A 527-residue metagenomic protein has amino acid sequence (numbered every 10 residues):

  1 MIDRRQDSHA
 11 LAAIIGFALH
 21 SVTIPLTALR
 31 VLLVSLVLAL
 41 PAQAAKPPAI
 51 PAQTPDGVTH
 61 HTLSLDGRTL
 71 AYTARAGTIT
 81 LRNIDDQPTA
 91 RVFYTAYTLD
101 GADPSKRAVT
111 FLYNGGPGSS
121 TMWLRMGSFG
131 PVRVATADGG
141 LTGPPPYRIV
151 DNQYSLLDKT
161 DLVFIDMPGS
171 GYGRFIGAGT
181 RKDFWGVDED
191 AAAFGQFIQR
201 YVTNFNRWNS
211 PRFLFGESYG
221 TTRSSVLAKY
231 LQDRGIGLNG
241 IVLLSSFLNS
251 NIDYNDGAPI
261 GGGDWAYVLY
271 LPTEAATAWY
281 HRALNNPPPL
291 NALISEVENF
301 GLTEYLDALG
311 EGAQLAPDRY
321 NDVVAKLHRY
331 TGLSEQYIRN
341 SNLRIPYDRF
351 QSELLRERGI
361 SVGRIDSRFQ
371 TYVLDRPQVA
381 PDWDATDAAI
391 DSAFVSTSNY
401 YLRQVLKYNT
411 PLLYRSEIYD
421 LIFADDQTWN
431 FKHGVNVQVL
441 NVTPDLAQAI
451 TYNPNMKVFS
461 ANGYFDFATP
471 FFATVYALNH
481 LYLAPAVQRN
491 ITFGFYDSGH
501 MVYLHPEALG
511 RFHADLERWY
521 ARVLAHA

Functional and structural regions predicted by a protein language model:
A45-P47, D86-W185, N479: N-terminal cap/lid subdomain of alpha/beta-hydrolase-fold enzymes
F184-V202: Alpha/beta-hydrolase active-site loop
R207-S218: Alpha/beta-hydrolase fold nucleophile elbow
Q232-L315, R319-K326: A catalytic-pocket lid/entrance helix-loop region that shapes and gates access to the active site across common
A313-A468: Alpha/beta-hydrolase fold catalytic core
P470-H480: Short alpha-helix in the alpha/beta-hydrolase fold that links the catalytic acid
L483-H500: Catalytic histidine neighborhood in serine/cysteine hydrolases with alpha/beta-hydrolase-type architecture
G499-E507: Catalytic histidine-centered segment of alpha/beta-hydrolase-like enzymes
